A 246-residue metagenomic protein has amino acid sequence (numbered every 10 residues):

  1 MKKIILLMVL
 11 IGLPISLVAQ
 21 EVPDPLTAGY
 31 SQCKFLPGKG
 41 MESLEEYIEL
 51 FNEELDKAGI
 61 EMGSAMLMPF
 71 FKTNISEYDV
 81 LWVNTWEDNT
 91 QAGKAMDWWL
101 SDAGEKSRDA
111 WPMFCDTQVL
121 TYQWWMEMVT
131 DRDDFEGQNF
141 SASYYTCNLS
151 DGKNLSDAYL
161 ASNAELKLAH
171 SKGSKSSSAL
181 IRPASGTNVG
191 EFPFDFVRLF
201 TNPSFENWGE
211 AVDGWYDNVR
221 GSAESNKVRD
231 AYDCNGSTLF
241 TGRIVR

Functional and structural regions predicted by a protein language model:
M1-I4, A103-E105: Non-cleavable N-terminal signal-anchor transmembrane helices
K3-S16: Sec-dependent N-terminal signal peptides
A19-K106, P112-R246: Short S/T/G/P-rich N-terminal loop/turn motif that feeds into the first structured element of a domain
